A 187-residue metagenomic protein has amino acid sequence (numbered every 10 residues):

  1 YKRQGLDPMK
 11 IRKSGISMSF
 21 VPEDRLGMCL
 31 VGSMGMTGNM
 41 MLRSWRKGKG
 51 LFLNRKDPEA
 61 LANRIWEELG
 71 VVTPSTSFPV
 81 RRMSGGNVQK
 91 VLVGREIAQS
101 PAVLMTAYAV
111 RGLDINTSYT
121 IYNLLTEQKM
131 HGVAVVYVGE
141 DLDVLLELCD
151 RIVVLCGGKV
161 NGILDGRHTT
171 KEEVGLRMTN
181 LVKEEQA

Functional and structural regions predicted by a protein language model:
K2-A187: Glycine-rich phosphate-binding loops of nucleotide-dependent enzymes
